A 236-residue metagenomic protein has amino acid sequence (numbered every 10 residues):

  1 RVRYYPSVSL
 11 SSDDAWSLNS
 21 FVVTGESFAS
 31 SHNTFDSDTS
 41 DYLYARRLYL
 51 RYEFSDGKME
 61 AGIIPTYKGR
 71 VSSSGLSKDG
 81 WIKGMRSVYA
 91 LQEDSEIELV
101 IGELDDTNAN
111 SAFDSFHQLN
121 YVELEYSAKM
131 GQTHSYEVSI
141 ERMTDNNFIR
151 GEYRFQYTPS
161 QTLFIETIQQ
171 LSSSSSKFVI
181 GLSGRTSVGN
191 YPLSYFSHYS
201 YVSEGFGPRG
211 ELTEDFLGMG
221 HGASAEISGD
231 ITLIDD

Functional and structural regions predicted by a protein language model:
R1, S11, F28-S40, S127 (+2 more regions): Outer-membrane beta-barrel pore domains
R1-M59, S87-A90, S95, G229 (+1 more regions): Beta-barrel outer-membrane channel/assembly domains of diderm bacteria
R3-S7, Y44-R51, K58-E60, I82-V88 (+6 more regions): One-face residue pattern on beta-strands with alternating periodicity enriched for small/polar residues
T24-F28, Y67, D105, S203: Feature marks short, surface-exposed loop/turn motifs that line or immediately flank catalytic pockets and channel
E53-D56, V88-I97, Y126-S135, D145 (+1 more regions): Secondary-structure boundary elements
I63: Residues on the solvent-exposed faces and adjacent turns of beta-rich solenoids used to engage binding targets
T66-R70, G75-D79, K83-Y89, L99: Long, hydrophobic, well-ordered secondary-structure blocks that form the structural core and pocket-lining surfaces
E103-R150: Solenoidal tandem-repeat scaffolds enriched in leucines and small polar residues
